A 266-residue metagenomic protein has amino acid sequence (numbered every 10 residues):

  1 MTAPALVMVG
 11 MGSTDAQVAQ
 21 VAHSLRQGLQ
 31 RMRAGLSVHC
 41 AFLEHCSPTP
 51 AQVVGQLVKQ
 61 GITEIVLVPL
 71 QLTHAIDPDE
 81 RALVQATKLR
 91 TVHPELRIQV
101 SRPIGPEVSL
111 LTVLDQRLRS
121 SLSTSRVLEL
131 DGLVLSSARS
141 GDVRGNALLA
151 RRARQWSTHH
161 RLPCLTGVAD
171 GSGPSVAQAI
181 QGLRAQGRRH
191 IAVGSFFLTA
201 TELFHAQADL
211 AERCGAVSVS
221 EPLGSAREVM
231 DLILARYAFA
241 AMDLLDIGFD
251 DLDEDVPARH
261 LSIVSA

Functional and structural regions predicted by a protein language model:
M1-A266: Active-site-proximal alpha-helix that buttresses catalytic centers in soluble enzyme cores
